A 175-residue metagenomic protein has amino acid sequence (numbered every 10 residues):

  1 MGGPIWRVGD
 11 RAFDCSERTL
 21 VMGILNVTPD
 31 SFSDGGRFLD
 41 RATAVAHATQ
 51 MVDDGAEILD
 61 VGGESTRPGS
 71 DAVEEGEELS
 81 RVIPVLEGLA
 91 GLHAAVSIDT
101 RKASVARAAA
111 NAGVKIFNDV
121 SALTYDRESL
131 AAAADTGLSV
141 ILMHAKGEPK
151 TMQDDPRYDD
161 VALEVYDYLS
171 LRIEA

Functional and structural regions predicted by a protein language model:
M1-T28: N-terminal amphipathic alpha-helix/helix-capping segment at the start of soluble metabolic enzymes
L20-I24, E57-D60, A95-S97, K115-I116 (+1 more regions): Structural preference for beta-strand elements that scaffold enzyme active sites
L25, M51, G55, D99 (+2 more regions): Conserved, mostly hydrophobic/aromatic
P29-S33, T66-G69, A106, A112 (+1 more regions): Conserved anion-binding
S31-S33, E57-P84: Glycine-rich, proline-tolerant flexible connector loops at the mouths of alpha/beta enzymes
D40-M51, D99-S104, E164-R172: Short, acidic/polar
A46-G62: Catalytic domains of carbohydrate-active enzymes, especially glycoside hydrolases
D71-I98, S104-R107, A134-A145, D167: Alpha-helix-loop-beta-strand connector modules within alpha/beta enzyme cores
